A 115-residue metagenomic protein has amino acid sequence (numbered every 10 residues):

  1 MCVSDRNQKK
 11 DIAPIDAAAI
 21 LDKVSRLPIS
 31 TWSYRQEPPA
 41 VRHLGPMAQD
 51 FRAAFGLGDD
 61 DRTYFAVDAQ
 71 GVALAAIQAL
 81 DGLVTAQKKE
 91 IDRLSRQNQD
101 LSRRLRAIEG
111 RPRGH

Functional and structural regions predicted by a protein language model:
S4-P14, L57-H115: C-terminal intramolecular chaperone/auto-processing assembly modules
S4-P14, S30-R42: Active-site-adjacent substrate-recognition loops and nearby beta-strands within hydrolase catalytic domains
A13-R26: Periplasmic N-terminal gating module of Gram-negative TonB-dependent outer-membrane receptors
L27, R35, P39, A66 (+1 more regions): Residue-level detector of alpha-helical recognition elements and their boundaries
L27-S30, A54: Conserved, well-folded catalytic cores of nucleic-acid-processing and energy-transducing macromolecular machines
H43-A48: Short, surface-exposed glycine/acidic/tryptophan-bearing loops
F51: Active-site-adjacent helical/loop segments in soluble small-molecule enzymes
